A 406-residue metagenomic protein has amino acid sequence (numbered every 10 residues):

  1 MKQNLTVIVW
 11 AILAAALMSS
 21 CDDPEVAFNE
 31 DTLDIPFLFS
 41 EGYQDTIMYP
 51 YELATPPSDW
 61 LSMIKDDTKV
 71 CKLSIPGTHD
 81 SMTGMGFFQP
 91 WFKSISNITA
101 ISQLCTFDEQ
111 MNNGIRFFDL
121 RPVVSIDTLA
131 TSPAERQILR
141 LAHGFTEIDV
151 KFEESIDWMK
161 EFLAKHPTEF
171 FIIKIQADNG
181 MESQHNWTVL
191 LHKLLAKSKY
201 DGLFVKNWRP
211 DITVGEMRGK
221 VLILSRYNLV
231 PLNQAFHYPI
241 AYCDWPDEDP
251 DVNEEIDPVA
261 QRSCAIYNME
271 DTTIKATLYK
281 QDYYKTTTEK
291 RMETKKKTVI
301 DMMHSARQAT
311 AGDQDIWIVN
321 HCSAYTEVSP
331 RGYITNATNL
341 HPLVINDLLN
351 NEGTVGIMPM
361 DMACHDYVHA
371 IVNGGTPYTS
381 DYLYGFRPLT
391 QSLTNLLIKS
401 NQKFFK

Functional and structural regions predicted by a protein language model:
M1-I8: Bacterial N-terminal signal peptides that target proteins for export
L17-S20: C-terminal motif of bacterial Sec signal peptides marking the signal peptidase cleavage site
D23-N113, I126-K165, F170, P231 (+2 more regions): Long, acidic (Asp/Glu-rich), low-complexity accessory segments flanking structured domains
M111-T128, G180-Q184: Aromatic-lined carbohydrate-binding surfaces of glycoside hydrolases
R121, I173, I223, M358: Conserved, mostly hydrophobic/aromatic
K151-Y200: Catalytic cores of phosphodiester-bond-cleaving enzymes
L190-R209, P250-E254, Q308-Q314, G353 (+1 more regions): Structural alpha-beta junctions
S198-E352: Surface-exposed substrate-engagement region within the catalytic domains of secreted or surface-exposed extracellular
